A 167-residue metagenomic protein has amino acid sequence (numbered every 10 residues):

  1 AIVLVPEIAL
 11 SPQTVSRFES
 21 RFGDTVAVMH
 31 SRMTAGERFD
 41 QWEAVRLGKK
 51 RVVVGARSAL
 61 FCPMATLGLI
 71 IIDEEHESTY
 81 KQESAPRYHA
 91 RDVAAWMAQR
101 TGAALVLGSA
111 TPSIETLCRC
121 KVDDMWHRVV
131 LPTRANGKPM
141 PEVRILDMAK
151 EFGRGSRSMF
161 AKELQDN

Functional and structural regions predicted by a protein language model:
A1-F18, E37: Conserved Walker A/P-loop ATP-binding site and its immediately adjacent core in helicase/helicase-like ATPase domains
E7-I8, A56-S58, E74, S109-P112 (+1 more regions): A short beta-strand-to-loop transition that corresponds to the Sensor-1 phosphate-sensing loop of AAA+ P-loop ATPases
S11-T14, G36-F39, C62-P63, S78-K81 (+2 more regions): Switch/connector loops and helix/strand junctions flanking conserved nucleotide-binding motifs in nucleotide-processing
R17-V53, M64-L67: Conserved motor-coupling elements within RecA-like helicase/translocase cores
V26-A35, E77-Y88, K150-S158: Flexible beta-alpha connector loops of hexameric P-loop NTPases
R51, S58-V106: SF2 helicase catalytic motif II
R91-N167: Conserved interdomain linker/interface between the two RecA-like ATPase lobes of SF2 helicase motors
